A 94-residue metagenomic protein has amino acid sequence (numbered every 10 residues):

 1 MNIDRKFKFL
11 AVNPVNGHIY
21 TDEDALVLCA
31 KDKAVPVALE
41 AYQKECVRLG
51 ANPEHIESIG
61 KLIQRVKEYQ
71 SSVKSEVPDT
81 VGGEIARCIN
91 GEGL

Functional and structural regions predicted by a protein language model:
M1, S71-L94: Short intrinsically disordered terminal tails
M1-V35: N-terminal acidic leader/helix
G17, G50, G60, G82-G83 (+1 more regions): Residue-identity detector for glycine
A25-S71: Amphipathic alpha-helical packing elements
